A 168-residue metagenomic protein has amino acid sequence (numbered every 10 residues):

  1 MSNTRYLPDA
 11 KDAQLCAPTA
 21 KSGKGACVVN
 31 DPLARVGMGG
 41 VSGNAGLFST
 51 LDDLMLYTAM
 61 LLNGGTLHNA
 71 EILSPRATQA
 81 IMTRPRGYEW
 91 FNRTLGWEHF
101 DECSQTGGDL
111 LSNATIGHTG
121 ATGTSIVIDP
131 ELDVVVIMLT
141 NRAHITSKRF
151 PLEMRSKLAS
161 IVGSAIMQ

Functional and structural regions predicted by a protein language model:
M1-N113: Short, surface-exposed loop or secondary-structure junction motifs that flank catalytic or metal-binding residues
H118-Q168: Structured C-terminal helix/loop/strand segments within mature extracytoplasmic catalytic/sensor domains
